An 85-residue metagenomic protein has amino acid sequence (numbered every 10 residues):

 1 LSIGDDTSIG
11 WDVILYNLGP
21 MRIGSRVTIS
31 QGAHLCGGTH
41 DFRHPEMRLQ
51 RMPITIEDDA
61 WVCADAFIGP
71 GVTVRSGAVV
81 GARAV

Functional and structural regions predicted by a protein language model:
L1-I3, S8-V74: Flexible, glycine/small-residue-enriched loop-and-beta-strand segment within the central core of proteins
V79-G81, V85: A generic "structured core" feature
